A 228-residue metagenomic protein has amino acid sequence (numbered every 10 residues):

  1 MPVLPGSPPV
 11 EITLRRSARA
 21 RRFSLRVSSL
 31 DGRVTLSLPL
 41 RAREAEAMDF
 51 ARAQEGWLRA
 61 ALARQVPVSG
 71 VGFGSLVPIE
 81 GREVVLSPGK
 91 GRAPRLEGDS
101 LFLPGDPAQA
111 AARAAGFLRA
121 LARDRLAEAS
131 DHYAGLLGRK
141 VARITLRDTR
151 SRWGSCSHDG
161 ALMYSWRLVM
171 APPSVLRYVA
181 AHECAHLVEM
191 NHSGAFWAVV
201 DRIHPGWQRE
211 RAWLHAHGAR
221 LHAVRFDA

Functional and structural regions predicted by a protein language model:
M1-Y178, L187-A228: Active-site-proximal or metal-binding-adjacent scaffold patches in catalytic folds
E183: Walker B catalytic acidic pair
